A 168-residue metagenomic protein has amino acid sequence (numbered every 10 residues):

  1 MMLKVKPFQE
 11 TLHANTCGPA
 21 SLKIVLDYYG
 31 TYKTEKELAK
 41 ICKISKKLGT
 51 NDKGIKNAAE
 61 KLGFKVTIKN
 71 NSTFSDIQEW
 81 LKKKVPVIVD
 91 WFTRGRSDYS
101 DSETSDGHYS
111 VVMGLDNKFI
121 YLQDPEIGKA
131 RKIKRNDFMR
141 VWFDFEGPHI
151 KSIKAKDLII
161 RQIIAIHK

Functional and structural regions predicted by a protein language model:
M1, S45-L48, K82, F92 (+2 more regions): Noncatalytic regulatory segments and standalone regulatory/sensor domains
M1-N51, K61, T93, S100 (+2 more regions): Active-site-adjacent structural segments surrounding the nucleophilic cysteine of cysteine proteases and isopeptidases
N57-V85: Helix-adjacent hinge/juxtasegments
I77, R96-D98, K129-R131: Short, well-ordered, mixed-charge alpha-helical segments that flank or form enzyme active sites
I88-D90: Structural motif
S97-S105: Short, flexible/disordered intra-domain loops and linkers
